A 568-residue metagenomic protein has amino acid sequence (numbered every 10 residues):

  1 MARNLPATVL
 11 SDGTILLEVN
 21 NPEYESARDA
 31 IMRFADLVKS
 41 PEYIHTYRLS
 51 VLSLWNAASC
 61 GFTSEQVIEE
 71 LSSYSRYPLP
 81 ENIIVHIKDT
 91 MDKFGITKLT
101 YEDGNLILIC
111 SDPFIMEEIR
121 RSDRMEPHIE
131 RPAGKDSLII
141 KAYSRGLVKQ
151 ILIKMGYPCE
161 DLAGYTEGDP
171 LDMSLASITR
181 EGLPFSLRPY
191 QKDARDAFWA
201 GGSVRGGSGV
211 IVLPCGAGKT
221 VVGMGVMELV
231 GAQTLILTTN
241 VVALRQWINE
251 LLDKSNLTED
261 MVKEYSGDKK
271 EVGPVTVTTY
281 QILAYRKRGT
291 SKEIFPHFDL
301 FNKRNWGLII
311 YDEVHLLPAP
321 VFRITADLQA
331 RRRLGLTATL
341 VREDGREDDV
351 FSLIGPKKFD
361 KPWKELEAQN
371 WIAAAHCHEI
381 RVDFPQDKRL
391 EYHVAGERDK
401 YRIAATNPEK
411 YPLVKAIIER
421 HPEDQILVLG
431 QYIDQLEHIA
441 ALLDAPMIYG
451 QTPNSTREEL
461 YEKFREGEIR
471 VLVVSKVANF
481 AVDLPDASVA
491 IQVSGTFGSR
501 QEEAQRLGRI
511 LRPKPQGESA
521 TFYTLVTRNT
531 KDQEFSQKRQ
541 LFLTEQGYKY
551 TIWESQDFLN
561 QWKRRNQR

Functional and structural regions predicted by a protein language model:
M1-L175: Extended alpha-helical interface modules used as scaffolds for assembling large macromolecular complexes
S203-V226: Walker A/P-loop
V242-D268: Conserved helix-turn-beta segment of the N-terminal RecA-like "Helicase ATP-binding" lobe in SF1/SF2 helicases
V262-E264, L427, D434-H438, D444-N479: Conserved helicase ATPase core of P-loop NTP-dependent helicases/translocases
L308, H315-H378, L543: Post-DEXD/H (motif II) to motif III coupling segment of the RecA-like Helicase ATP-binding lobe
L340, F497-S519: Conserved SF2 helicase motif VI
V394-Q431, E437-H438: Conserved interdomain hinge at the start of the Helicase C-terminal
R509-R539: Conserved segment of the helicase C-terminal RecA-like domain
